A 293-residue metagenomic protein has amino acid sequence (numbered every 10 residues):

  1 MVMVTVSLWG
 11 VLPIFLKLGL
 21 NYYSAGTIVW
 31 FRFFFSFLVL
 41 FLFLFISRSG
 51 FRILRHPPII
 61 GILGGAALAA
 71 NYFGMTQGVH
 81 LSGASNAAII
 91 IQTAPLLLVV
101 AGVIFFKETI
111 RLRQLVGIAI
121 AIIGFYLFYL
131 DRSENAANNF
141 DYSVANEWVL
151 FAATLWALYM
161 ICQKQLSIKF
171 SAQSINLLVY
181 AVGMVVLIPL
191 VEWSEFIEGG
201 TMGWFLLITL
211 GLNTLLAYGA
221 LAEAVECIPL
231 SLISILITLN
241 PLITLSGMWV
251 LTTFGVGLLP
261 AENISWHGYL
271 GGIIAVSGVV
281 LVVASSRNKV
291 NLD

Functional and structural regions predicted by a protein language model:
M1-T27, A66, A136-Q165, L207-N213 (+4 more regions): Glycine-/small-residue-enriched transmembrane alpha-helix faces in small-molecule transporters and effluxers
V6, V29-F31, A69, A87-T93 (+2 more regions): Helix-helix packing/entry segments at the starts of transmembrane helices
L8-F15, F45-I91, L127, I208-I228: Specific transmembrane alpha-helical segments of multi-pass solute transporters/efflux pumps, especially DMT/EamA
I14-A25, H80, Y129-Y142, V191-L207 (+1 more regions): Membrane-interface helix termini and inter-helical loops of multi-pass transporters
G19, I28, R32, G78 (+7 more regions): Hydrophobic/aromatic residues within transmembrane alpha-helices of multi-pass small-molecule transporters
Y22-A70, L97-V100, T154-C162, N176-E195 (+3 more regions): Transmembrane alpha-helices of multi-pass small-molecule transport proteins
F33, L130-D131, G203, T238-D293: C-terminal-most transmembrane helix of multi-pass membrane proteins
V39-S47, A94-V116, L242-Y269: C-terminal transmembrane-helix exit sites in multi-pass transporters
